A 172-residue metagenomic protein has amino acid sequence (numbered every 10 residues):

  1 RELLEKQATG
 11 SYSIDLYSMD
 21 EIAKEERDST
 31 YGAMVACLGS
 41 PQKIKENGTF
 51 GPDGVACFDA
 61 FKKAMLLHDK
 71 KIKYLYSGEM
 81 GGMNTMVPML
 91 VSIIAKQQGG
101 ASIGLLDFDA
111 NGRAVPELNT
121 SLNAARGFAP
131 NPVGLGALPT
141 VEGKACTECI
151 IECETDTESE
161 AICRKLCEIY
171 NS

Functional and structural regions predicted by a protein language model:
R1, V55-F58, S77-M89, N111-E117: Short glycine/serine/threonine-rich phosphate/pyrophosphate-binding segments that cradle anionic phosphate groups
R1-A33: N-terminal low-complexity or amphipathic/hydrophobic leaders
L3-L4, F61-A64, P88-A95, C163: Buried hydrophobic packing segments
S13, I169-S172: Flexible, glycine/charged-enriched surface loops at secondary-structure junctions
I22-K71: Glycine-rich oxoanion-binding loops at beta->alpha junctions
R27-S40, T120-L166: A structural-propensity feature for long, helix-poor, extended segments
K71-M83, A101-L106: A short, small-residue-rich loop immediately preceding and capping a beta-strand
I94-N119: Short, acidic/small-residue loops that bind anionic groups at enzyme active sites
